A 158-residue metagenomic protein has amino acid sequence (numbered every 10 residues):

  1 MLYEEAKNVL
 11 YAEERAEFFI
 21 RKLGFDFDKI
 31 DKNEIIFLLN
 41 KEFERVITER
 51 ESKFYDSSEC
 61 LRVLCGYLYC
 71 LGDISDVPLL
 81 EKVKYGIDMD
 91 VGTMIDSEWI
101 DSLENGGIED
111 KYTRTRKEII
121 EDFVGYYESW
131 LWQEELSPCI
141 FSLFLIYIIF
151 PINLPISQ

Functional and structural regions predicted by a protein language model:
M1-R62, I74, M94-Q158: Extended repeat-based scaffolds of very large eukaryotic assembly and lipid-transport proteins
L64-C70, V77: Extended amphipathic alpha-helical scaffold segments
I74-M89: TPR/TPR-like (Sel1-like) alpha-helical repeat modules
